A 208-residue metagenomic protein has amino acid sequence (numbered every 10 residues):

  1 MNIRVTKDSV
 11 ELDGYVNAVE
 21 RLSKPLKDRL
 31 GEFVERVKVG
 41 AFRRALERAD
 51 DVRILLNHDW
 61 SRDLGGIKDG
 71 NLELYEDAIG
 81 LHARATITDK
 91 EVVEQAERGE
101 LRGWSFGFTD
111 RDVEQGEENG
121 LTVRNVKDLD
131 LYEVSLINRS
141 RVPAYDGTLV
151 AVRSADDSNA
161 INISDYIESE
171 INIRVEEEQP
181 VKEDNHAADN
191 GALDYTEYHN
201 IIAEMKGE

Functional and structural regions predicted by a protein language model:
M1-A49, I173, E178-G191, G207: Polar/acidic, low-complexity leader/linker segments enriched in S/T/G and N/D
N2-I3, S9-D13, N71-E170: Residue microenvironments linked to proteolytic maturation and disulfide-stabilized extracellular modules
V19, L46, L149, E170 (+1 more regions): Generic alpha-helical secondary structure signal
V19-R21, W60-R62, D89-K90, R111-D112: Short, charged/polar surface micro-motifs in flexible loops or helix N-caps
G40, D50-R62, W104: Short conserved beta-strand and strand-loop elements enriched in small hydrophobics with frequent Asp/Gly
D59-W60, D69-N71: Polyanion/phosphate-binding surface patch
D156-E208: Charged/polar low-complexity intrinsically disordered segments, enriched in acidic residues
